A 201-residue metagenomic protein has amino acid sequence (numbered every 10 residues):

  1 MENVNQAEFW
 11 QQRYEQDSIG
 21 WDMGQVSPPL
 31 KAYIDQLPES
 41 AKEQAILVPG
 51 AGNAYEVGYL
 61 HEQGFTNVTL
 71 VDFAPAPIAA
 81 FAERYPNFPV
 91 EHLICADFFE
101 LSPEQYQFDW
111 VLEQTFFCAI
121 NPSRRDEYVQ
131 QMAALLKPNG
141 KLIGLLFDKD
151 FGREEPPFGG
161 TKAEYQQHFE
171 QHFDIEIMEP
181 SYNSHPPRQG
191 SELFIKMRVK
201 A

Functional and structural regions predicted by a protein language model:
M1-V48, G52-Q105, I120-A201: Class I (Rossmann-like) S-adenosyl-L-methionine-dependent methyltransferase catalytic domain, capturing the SAM-binding
L112: A conserved beta-strand element that flanks and buttresses the S-adenosyl-L-methionine
T115-A119: Short catalytic micro-motifs in class I SAM-dependent methyltransferases
